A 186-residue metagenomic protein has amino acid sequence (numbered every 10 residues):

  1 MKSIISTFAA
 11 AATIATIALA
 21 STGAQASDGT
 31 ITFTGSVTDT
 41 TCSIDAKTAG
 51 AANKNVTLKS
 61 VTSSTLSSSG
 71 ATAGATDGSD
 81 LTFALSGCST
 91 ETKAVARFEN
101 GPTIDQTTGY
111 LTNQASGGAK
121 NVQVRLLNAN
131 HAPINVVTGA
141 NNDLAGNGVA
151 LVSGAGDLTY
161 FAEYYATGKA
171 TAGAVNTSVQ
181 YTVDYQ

Functional and structural regions predicted by a protein language model:
K2-S6, T22-Q186: Mature extracellular/passenger domains of Gram-negative fimbrial/pilin and adhesin proteins
I5-T13: Sec-dependent signal peptide hydrophobic core
I14-G23: C-terminal segment of classical bacterial N-terminal signal peptides
